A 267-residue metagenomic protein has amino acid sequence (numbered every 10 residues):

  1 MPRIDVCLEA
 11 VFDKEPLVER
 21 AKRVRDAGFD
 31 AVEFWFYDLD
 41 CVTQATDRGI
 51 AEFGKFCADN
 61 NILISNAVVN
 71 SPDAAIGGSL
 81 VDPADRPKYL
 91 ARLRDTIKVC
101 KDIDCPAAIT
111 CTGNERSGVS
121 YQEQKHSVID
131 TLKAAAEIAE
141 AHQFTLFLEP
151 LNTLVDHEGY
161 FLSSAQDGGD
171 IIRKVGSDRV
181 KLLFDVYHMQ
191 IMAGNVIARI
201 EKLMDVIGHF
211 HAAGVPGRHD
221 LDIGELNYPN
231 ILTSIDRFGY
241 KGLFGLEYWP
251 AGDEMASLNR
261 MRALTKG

Functional and structural regions predicted by a protein language model:
M1-G28, D104-P106, L162-F184, H188-G267: Histidine-acidic metal/acid-base catalytic patches
A10-F12, F36-D38, N70-D73, T112-R116 (+4 more regions): Active-site-proximal loop/turn and secondary-structure-junction residues that shape catalytic pockets, frequently
V18, A58-D59, G78-K181: Active-site acidic/histidine proton-transfer and metal-coordination neighborhood in alpha/beta enzyme cores
R23, A27-T46, V68, P72: N-terminal substrate-binding region of glycoside hydrolase catalytic domains
E33, N66-V68, I109, F147 (+2 more regions): Conserved beta-strand positions in the central sheet of alpha/beta enzyme cores
E33-A58, T112-S120, V155-D156, P216: Glycine-rich, proline-tolerant flexible connector loops at the mouths of alpha/beta enzymes
R48-D59, A134-A139, N230-S234: Catalytic-core regions built around general acid/base machinery
C57-A67: Glycine-rich, aromatic-flanked loop segments that form ligand/cofactor-binding clefts across common enzyme folds
